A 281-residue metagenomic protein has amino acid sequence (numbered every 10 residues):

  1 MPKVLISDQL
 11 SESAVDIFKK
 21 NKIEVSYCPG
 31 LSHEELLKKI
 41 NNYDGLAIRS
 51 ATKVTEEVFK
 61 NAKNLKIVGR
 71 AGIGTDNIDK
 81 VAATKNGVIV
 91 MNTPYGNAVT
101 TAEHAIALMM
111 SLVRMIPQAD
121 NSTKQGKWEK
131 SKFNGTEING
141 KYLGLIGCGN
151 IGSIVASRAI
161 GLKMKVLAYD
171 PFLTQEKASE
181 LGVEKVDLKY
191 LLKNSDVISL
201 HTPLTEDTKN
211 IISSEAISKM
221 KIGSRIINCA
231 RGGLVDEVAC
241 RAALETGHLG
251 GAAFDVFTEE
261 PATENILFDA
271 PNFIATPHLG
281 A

Functional and structural regions predicted by a protein language model:
M1-M91, S213: An N-terminal-biased, well-structured beta-alpha scaffold segment characteristic of Rossmann-like dinucleotide-binding
P2, T84, M91-H104, N134 (+2 more regions): C-terminal helix-to-coil terminal segments
P2-L5, S13, N21-S26, A98-T100 (+4 more regions): Structural/interface elements that position substrates and couple domains in central-metabolism enzymes
I6, L143-L145: Hydrophobic Val/Ile/Leu positions in short beta-strands of Rossmann-like dinucleotide-binding domains
C28-P29, R49, A71-G72, V88-V99 (+4 more regions): Short beta->alpha connector loops at strand-helix junctions that form conserved, small/polar/Pro-enriched
K53-F59, P171-I266: Rossmann-like adenosine-cofactor binding region
N86, P94-Y142, I154-S157, G161: Phosphate-binding beta-alpha-beta segment of Rossmann-like dinucleotide-binding domains, i.e., the NAD(P)
C148-G149: Glycine-rich Rossmann-fold phosphate-binding loop(s) that bind the pyrophosphate of adenine dinucleotide cofactors
